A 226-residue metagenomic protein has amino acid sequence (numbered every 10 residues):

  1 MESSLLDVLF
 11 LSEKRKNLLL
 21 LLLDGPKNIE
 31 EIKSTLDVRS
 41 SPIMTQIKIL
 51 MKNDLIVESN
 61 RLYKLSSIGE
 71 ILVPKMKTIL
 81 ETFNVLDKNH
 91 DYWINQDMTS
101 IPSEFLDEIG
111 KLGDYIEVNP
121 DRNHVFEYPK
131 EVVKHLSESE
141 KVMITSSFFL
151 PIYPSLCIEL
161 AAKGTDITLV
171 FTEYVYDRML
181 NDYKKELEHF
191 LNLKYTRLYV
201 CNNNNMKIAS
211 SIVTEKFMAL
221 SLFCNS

Functional and structural regions predicted by a protein language model:
M1-V85: Basic, Lys/Arg-rich alpha-helical nucleic-acid-recognition elements, primarily the DNA-binding modules of transcription
N17, E127-E131, I152: Well-ordered alpha-helical segments embedded in enzymatic catalytic cores
G25, S147-P151, N204: Short beta->alpha connector loops
R61, I68, K75, S147 (+2 more regions): Surface loops and adjacent helix of pleckstrin homology
L80-E131, H135: Amphipathic alpha-helical dimerization/coiled-coil segments that flank or bridge DNA-binding/regulatory modules
V132-H189: Primarily the HKD phosphodiesterase
K185-N205: Structural recognition of alpha->loop->beta junctions
Y199-S226: HKD (HxKxxxxD) catalytic microenvironment of the phospholipase D
